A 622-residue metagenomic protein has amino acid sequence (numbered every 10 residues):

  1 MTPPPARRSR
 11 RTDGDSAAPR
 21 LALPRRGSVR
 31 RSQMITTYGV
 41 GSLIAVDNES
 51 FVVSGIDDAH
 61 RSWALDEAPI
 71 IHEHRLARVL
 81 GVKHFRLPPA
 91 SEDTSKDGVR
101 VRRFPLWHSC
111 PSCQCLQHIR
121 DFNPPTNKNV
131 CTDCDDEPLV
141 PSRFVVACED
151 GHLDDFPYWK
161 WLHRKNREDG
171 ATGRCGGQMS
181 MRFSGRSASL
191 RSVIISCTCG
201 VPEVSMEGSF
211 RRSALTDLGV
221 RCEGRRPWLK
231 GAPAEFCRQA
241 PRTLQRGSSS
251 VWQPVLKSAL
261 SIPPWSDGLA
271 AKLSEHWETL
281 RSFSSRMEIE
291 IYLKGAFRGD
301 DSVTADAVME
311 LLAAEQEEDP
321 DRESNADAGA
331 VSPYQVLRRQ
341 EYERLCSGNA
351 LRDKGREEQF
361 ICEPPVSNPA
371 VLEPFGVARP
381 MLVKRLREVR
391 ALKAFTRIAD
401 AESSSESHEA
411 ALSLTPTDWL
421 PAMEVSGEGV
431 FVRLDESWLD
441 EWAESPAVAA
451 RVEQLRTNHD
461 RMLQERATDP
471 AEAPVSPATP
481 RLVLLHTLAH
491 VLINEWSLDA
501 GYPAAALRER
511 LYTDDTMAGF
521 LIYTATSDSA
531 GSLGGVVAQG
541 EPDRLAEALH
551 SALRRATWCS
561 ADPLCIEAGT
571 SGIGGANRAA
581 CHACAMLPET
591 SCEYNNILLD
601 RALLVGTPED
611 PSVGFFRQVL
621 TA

Functional and structural regions predicted by a protein language model:
T2-L162, Q178-S184, R191, G219 (+2 more regions): Extended, well-ordered protein cores
L162-G173: Covalent nucleotidyltransferase core used to form phosphodiester bonds in nucleic acids
F183, S187, V193-S196, V201-S209: Extended charged low-complexity segments that act as oligomerization/scaffolding linkers
